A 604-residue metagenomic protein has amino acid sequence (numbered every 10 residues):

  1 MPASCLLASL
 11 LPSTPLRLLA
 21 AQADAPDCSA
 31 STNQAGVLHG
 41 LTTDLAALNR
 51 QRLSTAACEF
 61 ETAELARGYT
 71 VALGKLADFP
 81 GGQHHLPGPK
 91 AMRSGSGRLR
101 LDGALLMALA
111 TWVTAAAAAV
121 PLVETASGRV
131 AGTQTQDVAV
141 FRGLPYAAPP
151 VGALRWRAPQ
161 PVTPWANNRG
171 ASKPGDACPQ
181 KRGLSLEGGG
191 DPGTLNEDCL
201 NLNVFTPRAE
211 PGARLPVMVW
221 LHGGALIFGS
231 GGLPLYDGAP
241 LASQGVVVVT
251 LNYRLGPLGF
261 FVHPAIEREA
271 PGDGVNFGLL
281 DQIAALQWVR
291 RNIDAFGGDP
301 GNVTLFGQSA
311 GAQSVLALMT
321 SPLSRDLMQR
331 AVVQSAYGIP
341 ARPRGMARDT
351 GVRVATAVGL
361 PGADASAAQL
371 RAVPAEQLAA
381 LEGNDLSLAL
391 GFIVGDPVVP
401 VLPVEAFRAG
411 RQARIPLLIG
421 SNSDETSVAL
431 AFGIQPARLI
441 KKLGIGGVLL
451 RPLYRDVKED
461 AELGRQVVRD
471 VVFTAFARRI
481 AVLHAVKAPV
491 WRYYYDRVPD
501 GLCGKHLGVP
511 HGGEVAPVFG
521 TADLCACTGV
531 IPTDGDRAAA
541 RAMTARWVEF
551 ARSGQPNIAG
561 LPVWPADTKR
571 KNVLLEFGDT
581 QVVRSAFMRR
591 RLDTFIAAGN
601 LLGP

Functional and structural regions predicted by a protein language model:
P12, C28, A35, L41-L45 (+3 more regions): Hydrophobic helix segments
G103-T114: Bacterial N-terminal signal peptides
A117-N276, P300, A526-M543, R552-V563 (+2 more regions): Non-catalytic accessory segments of hydrolases
G188, A284-Q287, R291, A317 (+3 more regions): Substrate-access "cap/lid" subdomains that shape and gate the entrance to catalytic or ligand-binding pockets
G272-D294: Alpha/beta-hydrolase active-site loop
G297-Q308: Alpha/beta-hydrolase fold nucleophile elbow
Q308-A317: Glycine-rich nucleophile elbow surrounding the catalytic serine of serine-hydrolase chemistry
L316, V394-P604: C-terminal subdomain of alpha/beta-hydrolase-fold enzymes, centered on the catalytic histidine and its supporting
